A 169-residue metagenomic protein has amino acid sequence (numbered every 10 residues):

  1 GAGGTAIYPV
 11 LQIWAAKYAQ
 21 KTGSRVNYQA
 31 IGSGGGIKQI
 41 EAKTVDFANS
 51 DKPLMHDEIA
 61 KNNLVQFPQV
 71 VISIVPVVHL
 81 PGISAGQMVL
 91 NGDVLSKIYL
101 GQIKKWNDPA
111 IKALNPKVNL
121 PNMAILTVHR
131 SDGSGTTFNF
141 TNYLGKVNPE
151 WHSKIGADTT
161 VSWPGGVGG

Functional and structural regions predicted by a protein language model:
A2-G169: Flexible loop/hinge segments at secondary-structure junctions
